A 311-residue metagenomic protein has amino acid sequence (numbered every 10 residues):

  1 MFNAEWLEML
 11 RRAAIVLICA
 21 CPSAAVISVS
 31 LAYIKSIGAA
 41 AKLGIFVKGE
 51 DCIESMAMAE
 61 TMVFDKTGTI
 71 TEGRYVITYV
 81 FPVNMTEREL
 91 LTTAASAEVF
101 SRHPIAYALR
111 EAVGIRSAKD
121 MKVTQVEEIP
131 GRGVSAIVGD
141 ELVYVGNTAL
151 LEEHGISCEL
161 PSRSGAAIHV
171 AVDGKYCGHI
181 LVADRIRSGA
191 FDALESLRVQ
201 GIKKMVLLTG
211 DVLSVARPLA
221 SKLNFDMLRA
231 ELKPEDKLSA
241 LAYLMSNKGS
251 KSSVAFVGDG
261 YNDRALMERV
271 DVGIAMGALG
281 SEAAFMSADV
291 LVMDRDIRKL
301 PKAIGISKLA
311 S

Functional and structural regions predicted by a protein language model:
M1-F64, A220-S221, D226-A230, R298-L300 (+1 more regions): Hydrophobic alpha-helical transmembrane segments
E8, A39, V199-I202, L223 (+5 more regions): Membrane-embedded alpha-helical bundles of multi-pass transporters
A14, I37-G38, A95, Y107 (+9 more regions): Residues within alpha-helical segments
I27-G38, V76-Y79, A108-A112, S287: Re-entrant/interfacial helical elements at transmembrane boundaries that shape and gate the permeation pathway
K48-V272: Cytosolic catalytic headpiece
